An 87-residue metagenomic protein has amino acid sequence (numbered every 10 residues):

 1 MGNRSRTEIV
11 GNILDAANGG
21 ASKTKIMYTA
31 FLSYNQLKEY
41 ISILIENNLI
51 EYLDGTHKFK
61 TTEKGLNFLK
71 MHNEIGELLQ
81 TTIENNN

Functional and structural regions predicted by a protein language model:
M1-G11: Short alpha-helical segments that sit at the start of domains
N12, Y40-I43, F68-M71: Residue-level recognition of specific faces of alpha-helices
A16-S22: Short capping segments at the starts of secondary-structure elements
K25-T29: A short acidic, leucine-rich amphipathic alpha-helix
F31-E46: Short amphipathic alpha-helical interaction segments
I45-D54: A short, conserved structural fragment
H57-H72: Basic, amphipathic "hinge/linker" alpha-helix immediately C-terminal to the N-terminal HTH DNA-binding motif
E74-N87: Amphipathic alpha-helical dimerization/coiled-coil segments that flank or bridge DNA-binding/regulatory modules
